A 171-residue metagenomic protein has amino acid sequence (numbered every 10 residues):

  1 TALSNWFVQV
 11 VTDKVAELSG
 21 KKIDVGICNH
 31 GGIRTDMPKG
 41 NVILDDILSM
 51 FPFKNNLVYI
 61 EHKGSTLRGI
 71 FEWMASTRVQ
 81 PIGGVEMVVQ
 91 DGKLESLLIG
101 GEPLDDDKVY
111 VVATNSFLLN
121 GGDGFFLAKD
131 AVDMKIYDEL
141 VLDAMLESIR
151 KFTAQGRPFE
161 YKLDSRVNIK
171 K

Functional and structural regions predicted by a protein language model:
T1: Glycine-rich phosphate/diphosphate-binding loops and the adjacent beta-loop-alpha structural elements that coordinate
W6-K171: Feature captures C-terminal
